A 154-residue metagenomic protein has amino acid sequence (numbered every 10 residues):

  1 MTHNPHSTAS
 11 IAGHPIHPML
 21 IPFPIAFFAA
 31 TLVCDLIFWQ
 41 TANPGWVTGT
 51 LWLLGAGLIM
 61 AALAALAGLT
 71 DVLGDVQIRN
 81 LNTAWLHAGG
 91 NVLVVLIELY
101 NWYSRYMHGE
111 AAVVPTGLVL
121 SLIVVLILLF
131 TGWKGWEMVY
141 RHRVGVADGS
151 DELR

Functional and structural regions predicted by a protein language model:
M1-R154: Polytopic transmembrane helical bundles with strong interfacial aromatic enrichment
